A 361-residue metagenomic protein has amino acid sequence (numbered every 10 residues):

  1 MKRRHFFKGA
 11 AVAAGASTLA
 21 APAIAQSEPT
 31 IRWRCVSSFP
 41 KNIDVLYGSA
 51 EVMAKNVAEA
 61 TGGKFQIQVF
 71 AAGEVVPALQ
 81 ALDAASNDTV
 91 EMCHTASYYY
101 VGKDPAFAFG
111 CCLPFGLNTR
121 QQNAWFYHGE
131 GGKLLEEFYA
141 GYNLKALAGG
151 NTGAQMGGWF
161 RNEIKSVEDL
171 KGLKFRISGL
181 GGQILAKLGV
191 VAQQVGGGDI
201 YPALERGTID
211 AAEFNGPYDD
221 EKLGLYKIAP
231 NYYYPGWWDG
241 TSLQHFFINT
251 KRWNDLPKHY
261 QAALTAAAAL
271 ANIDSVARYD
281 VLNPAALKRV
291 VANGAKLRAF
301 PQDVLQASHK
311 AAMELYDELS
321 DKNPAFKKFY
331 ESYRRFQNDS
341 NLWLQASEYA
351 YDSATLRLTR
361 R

Functional and structural regions predicted by a protein language model:
K2-L19, I24-Q122, K133-R361: N-terminal secretory/targeting leader peptides
Y127-G131: Core domains of carbohydrate- and sulfate-ester-processing enzymes
